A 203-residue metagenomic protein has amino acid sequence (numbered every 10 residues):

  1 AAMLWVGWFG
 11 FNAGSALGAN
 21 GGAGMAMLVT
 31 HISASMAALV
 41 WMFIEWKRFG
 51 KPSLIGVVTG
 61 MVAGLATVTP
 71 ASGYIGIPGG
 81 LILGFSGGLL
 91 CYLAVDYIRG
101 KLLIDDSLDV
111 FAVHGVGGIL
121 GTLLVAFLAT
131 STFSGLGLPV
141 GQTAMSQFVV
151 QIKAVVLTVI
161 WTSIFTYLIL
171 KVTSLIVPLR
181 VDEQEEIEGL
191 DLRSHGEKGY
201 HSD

Functional and structural regions predicted by a protein language model:
A1-D203: Glycine- and aromatic-enriched membrane alpha-helices
